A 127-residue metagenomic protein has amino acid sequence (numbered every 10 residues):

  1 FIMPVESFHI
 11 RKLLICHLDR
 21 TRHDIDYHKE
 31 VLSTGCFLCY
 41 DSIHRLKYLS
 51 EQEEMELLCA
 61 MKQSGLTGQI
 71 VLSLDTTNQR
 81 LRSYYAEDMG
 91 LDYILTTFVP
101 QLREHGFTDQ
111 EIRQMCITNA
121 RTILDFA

Functional and structural regions predicted by a protein language model:
F1-P4, H23-V31, Y48-L58, L74-T96 (+1 more regions): Histidine/acidic-residue-rich catalytic or RNA/ligand-binding cores of hydrolases and nuclease-related proteins
P4-K12, L32-C39: Glycine-enriched alpha-helix->loop->beta-strand junction motifs that scaffold or abut catalytic
E6-R11, S64-L66, E104-F107: Short helix-capping segments at alpha-helix termini
L13-R20: Catalytic beta/alpha-barrel core
D19, C59-A60, N119: Helix-coil boundary/capping segments in enzymes
Y40-I43, L66-D88, I112-M115: Short acidic/histidine-rich active-site segments
M55-T67: Short amphipathic alpha-helices and their capping/turn segments at secondary-structure boundaries
Y93-A127: Mid-to-C-terminal alpha-helical segments outside catalytic/metal-binding sites
